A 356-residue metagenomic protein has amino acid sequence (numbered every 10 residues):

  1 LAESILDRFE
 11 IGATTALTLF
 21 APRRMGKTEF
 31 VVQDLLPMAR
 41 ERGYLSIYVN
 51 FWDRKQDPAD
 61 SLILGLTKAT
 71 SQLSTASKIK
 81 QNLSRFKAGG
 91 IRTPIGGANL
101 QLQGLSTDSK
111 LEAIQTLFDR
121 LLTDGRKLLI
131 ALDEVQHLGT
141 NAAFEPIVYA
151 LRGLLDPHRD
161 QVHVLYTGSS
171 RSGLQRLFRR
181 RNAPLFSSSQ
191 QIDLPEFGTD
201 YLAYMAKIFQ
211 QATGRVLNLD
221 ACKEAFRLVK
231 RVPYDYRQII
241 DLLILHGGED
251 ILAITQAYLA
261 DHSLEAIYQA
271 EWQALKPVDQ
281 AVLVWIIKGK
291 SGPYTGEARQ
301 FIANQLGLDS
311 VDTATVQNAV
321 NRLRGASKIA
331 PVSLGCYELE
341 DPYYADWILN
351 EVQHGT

Functional and structural regions predicted by a protein language model:
L1-L6: N-terminal pre-P-loop "Q-motif" helix
D7-T14: Phosphate-binding P-loop
T14-M25, E29-L129, L138, F144 (+1 more regions): P-loop NTPase nucleotide-binding core
D133-V135: Walker B catalytic acidic pair
H137-A143, A150-R181: Sensor-1/coupling segment of RecA-like P-loop NTPase cores
R176-R227: Helix-loop-helix "sensor" segment of P-loop NTPases
K207-I267, P277: Amphipathic alpha-helical "lid/sensor" segments that cap RecA-like P-loop NTPase cores
A266-T356: C-terminal leucine-rich, beta-strand-based interaction scaffolds used for sensing/assembly
